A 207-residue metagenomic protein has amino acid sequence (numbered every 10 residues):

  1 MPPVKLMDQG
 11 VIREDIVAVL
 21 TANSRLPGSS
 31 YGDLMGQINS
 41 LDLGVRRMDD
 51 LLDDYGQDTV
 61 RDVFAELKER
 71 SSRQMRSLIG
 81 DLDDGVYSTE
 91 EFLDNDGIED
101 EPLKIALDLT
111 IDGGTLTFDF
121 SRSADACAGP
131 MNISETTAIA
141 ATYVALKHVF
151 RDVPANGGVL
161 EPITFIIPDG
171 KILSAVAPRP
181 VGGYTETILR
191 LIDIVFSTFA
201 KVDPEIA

Functional and structural regions predicted by a protein language model:
M1-M48: Mobile "lid/hinge" segments at catalytic clefts and subdomain interfaces of large enzymes
M1-V11, S123-A145: Extended active-site and interfacial segments that coordinate phosphate-rich ligands in large catalytic machineries
E14, A18, G36, A65 (+1 more regions): Polar/charged alpha-helical tracts
I16-S30, D83-E99, A140-K147: Short charge-dense sequence patches
R25-N39, D62, E66, A106 (+3 more regions): Alpha-helix capping and helix-loop boundary segments enriched in small/acidic/polar residues
D42-D49, S72-R76, I139-K147, L189-F196: Predominant activation on well-ordered alpha-helical scaffold segments within soluble catalytic domains
R46-D125: Accessory "access/gating" subregions that flank catalytic or transport cores
G129-P130, S134, Y143-A207: Hydrophobic core positions in small helical hairpin nucleic-acid-binding modules
